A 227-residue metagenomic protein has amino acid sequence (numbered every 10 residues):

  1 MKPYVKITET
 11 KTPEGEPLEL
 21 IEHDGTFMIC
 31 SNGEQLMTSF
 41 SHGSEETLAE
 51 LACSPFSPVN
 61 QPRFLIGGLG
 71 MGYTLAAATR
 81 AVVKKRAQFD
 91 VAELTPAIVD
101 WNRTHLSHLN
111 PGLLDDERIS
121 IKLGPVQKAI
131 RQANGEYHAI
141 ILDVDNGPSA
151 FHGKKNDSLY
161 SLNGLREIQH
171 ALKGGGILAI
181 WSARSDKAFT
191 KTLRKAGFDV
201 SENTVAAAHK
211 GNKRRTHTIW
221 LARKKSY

Functional and structural regions predicted by a protein language model:
M1-C30: N-terminal auxiliary segments of SAM/dcSAM-dependent transferases
G25-F27, L36, Y227: Generic "edge-of-domain/loop-turn" microfeature
L36-H42: Short amphipathic beta-strand/extended segments with alternating polar/hydrophobic composition
H42-L172, I180-A183, T190-K191, A196 (+2 more regions): The AdoMet/dcAdoMet-binding core of the Class I SAM-like
W220-Y227: C-terminal lobe and adjacent flexible extensions of AdoMet/dcAdoMet transferase-like proteins
